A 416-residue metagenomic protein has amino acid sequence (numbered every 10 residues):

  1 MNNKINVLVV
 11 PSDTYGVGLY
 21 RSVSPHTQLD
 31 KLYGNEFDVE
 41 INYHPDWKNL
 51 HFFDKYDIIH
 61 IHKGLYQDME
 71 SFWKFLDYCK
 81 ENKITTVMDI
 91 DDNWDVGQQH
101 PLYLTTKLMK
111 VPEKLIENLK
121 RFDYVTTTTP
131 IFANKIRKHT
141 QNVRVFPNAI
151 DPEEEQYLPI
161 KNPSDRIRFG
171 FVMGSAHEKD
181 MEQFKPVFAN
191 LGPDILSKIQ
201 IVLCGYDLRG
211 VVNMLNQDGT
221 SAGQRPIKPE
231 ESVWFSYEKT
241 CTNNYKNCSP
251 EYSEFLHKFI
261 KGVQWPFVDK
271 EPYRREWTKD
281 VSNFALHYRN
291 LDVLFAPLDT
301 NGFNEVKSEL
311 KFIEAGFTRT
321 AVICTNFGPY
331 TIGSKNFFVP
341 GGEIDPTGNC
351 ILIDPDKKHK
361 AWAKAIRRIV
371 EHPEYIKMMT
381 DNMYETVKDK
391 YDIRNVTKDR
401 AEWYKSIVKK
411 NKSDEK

Functional and structural regions predicted by a protein language model:
M1-Q67: N-terminal pre-catalytic "stem/leader" segment of glycosyltransferase-like enzymes
D13-Q28, D151-Y157, N162-F284, R289: Conserved catalytic-core segment of nucleotide-activated headgroup transferases in glycan assembly
I58, C79-G97: Active-site proximal beta-strand in glycosyltransferases
D77, E81, T105-V125: Membrane-proximal helix-turn-helix segments that form the acceptor-binding/catalytic region of lipid-linked
K120-Y157: Donor nucleotide-sugar binding/catalytic pocket of nucleotide-sugar-dependent glycosyltransferases
K179, Y273, W277-H287, D292-F317 (+1 more regions): Nucleotide-sugar-dependent
I332-R367: Change "using UDP/GDP/dTDP sugars" to "using nucleotide sugars
E371-K409: A charged, aromatic-enriched C-terminal amphipathic alpha-helix characteristic of glycosyltransferases across folds
